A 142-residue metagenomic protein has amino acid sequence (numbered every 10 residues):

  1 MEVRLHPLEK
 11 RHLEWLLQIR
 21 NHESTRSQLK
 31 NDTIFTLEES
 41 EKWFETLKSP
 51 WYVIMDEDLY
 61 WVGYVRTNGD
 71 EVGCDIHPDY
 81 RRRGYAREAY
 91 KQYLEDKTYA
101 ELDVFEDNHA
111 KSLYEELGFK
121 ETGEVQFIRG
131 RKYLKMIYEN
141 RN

Functional and structural regions predicted by a protein language model:
M1-I34, E38-K42: A short, well-structured alpha-helix characteristic of acyl/acetyltransferase catalytic modules
W43-K48: Short loop/turn motifs at secondary-structure junctions and domain boundaries
S49, R131-I137: Short hydrophobic/aromatic beta-strand or adjacent loop that forms the aromatic wall/cage of a ligand/substrate-binding
P50-G63: Conserved beta-hairpin
M55, E71-Y85, V104-F105: A short, internal acetyl-CoA/4′-phosphopantetheine-binding micro-motif in the GNAT/acyltransferase core
G63-D70: A conserved beta-strand-loop-helix scaffold within acyl/acetyltransferase catalytic domains
R82-E95, S112-E116: Conserved acetyl-CoA-binding loop-helix of GNAT-fold acetyltransferases
E101-E115, F119-K120, Q126-K132: Conserved beta-strand-loop-alpha-helix junction that forms the acyl-donor binding cleft
